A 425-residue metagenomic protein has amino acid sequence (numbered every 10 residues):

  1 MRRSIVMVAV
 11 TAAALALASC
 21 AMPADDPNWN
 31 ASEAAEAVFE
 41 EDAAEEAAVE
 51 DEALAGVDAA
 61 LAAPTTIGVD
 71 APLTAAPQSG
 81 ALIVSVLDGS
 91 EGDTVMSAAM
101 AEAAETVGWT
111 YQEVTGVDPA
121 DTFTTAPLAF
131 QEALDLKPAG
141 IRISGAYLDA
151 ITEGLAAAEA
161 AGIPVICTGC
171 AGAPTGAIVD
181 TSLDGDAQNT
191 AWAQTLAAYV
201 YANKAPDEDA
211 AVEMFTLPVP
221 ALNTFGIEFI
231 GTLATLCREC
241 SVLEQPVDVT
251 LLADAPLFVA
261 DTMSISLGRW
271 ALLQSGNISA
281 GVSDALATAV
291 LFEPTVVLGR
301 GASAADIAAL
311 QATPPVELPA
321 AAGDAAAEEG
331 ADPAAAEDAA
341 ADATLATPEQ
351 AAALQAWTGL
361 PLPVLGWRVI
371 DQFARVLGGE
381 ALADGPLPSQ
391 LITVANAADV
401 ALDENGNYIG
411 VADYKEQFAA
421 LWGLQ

Functional and structural regions predicted by a protein language model:
A16-S19: C-terminal motif of bacterial Sec signal peptides marking the signal peptidase cleavage site
A21-A24: Bacterial signal peptide processing site
D26-P72, P77-A99, V107, Q112-P127 (+4 more regions): Extracytoplasmic "Venus flytrap"
D26-S79, E329, E337, P361-Q425: Hinge/cleft segment of the Venus flytrap/periplasmic-binding protein
L61-P64, G68-V69, A126, T181-A211 (+5 more regions): Hydrophobic alpha-helical segments within soluble ligand-binding/sensing domains
I83-S85, S90, M100-E102, Q194-E244 (+2 more regions): An alpha-beta-alpha
T115-P174, D180-A187, G276-A285: Beta-alpha junction/loop-to-helix N-cap segments that form part of ligand/metal-binding clefts
I141-A160, F229, V247-A326, A331-T344 (+1 more regions): Hydrophobic alpha-helical
